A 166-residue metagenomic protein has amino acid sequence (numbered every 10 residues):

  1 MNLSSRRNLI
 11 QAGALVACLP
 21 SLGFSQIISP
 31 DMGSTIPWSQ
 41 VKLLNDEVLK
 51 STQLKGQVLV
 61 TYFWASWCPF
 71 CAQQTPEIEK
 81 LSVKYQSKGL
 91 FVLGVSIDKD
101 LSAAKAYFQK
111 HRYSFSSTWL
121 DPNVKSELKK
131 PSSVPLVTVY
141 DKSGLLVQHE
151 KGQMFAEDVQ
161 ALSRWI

Functional and structural regions predicted by a protein language model:
M1-V16, P20: N-terminal secretory signal peptides and thylakoid transit peptides that target proteins across membranes
S25-S51: N-terminal "domain-start" segment that seeds a small globular fold
V58-L59, P135: Alpha/beta-hydrolase fold active-site loops
F63-E77: Conserved redox-active cysteine motifs that mediate thiol-disulfide chemistry, especially di-cysteine Cys-X(1-2)-Cys
T75-V95: Conserved helix-turn-beta segment immediately C-terminal to the redox Cys motif in thioredoxin-like folds
L90-L101, F115-P122: Thiol-based oxidoreductase modules, predominantly thioredoxin-like and allied folds used for disulfide exchange
Y107-K142: Short, internal strand/loop/helix patches that form the active-site neighborhood or redox-interaction surface
L145-I166: Thiol-/selenol-based redox modules, centered on thioredoxin-like and closely related oxidoreductase domains
